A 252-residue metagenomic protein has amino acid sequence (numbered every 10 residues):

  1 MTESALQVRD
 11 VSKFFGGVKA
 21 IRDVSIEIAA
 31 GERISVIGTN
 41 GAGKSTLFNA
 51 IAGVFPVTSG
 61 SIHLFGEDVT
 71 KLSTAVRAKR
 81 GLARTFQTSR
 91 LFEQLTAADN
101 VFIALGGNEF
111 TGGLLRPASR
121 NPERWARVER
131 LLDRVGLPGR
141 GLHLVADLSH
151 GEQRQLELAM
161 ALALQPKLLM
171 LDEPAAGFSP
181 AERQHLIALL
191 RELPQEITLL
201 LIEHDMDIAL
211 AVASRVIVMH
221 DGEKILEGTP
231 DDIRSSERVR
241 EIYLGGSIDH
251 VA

Functional and structural regions predicted by a protein language model:
T2-A252: Glycine-rich phosphate-binding loops of nucleotide-dependent enzymes
